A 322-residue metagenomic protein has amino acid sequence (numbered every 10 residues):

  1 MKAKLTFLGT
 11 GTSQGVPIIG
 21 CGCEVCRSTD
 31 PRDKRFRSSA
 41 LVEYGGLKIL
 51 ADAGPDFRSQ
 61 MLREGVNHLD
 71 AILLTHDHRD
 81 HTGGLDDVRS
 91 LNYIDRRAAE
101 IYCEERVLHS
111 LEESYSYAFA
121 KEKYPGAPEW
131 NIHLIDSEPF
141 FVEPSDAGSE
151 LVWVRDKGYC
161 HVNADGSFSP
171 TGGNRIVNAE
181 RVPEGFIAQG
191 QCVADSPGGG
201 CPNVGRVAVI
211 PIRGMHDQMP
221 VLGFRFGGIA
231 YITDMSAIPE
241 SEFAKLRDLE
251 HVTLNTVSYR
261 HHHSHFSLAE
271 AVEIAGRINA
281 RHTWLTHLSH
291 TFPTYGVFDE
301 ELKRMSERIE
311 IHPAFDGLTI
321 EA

Functional and structural regions predicted by a protein language model:
M1-I232, F298-A322: Binuclear metal-dependent hydrolase catalytic cores
P144, I176, I238-A322: Binuclear metal-ion centers of metallo-dependent hydrolases, dominated by the metallo-beta-lactamase
M215-V221, F226-N255: Active-site-proximal loop/helix segments of hydrolase catalytic cores
